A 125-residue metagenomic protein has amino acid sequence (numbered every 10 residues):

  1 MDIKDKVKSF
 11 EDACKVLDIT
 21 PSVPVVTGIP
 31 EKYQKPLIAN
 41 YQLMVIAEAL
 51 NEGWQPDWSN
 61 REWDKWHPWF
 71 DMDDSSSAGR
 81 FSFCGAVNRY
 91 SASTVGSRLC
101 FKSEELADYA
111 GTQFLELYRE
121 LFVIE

Functional and structural regions predicted by a protein language model:
M1-E31: Charge-rich, low-complexity N-terminal segments
K4, E11-C14, I38, Q42-A47 (+2 more regions): Generic detector of well-ordered alpha-helical segments enriched in charged/polar residues, highlighting helical
D5, K32-Y41, K102-E105, Y109: Alpha-helix boundary/N-cap detector
V23, T27-W63: Acidic, glycine-rich loop-and-strand cores that form catalytic or ligand-binding grooves in diverse globular domains
R61-G96: Short aromatic-glycine-(Arg/Gly/Cys) micro-motifs in beta-strand/loop hairpins
G85-E125: Short, compact, well-ordered microdomains
